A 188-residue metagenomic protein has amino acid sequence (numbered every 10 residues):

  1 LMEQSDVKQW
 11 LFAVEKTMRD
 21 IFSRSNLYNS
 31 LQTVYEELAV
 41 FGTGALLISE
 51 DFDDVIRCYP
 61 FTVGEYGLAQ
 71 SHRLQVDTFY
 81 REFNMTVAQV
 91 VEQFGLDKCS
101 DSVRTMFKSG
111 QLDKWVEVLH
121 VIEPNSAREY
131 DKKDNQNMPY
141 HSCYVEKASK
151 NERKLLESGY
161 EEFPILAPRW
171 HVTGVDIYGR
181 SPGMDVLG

Functional and structural regions predicted by a protein language model:
L1-G188: Extended alpha-helical, oligomerization-prone segments that build pores/tubes and scaffolds
